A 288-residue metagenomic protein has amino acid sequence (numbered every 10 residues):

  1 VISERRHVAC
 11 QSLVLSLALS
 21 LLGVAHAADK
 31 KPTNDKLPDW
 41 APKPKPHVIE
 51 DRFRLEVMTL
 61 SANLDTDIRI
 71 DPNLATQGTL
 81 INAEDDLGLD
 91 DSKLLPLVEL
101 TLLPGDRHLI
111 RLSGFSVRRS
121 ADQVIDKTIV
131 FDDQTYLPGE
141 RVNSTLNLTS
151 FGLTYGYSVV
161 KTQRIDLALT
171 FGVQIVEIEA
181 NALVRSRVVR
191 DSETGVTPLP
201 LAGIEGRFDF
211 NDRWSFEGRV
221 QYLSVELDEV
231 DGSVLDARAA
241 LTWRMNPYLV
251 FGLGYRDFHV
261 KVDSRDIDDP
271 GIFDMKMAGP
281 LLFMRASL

Functional and structural regions predicted by a protein language model:
S12-L21: Bacterial N-terminal signal peptides
A28-V117, L281-S287: Short glycine/proline- and aromatic-enriched beta-strand/turn motifs that initiate or cap beta-hairpins
R52, K93-L97, L148-G152, T197-L201 (+2 more regions): Transmembrane beta-barrel architecture of outer-membrane proteins
V57, V98-L102, L153-Y157, F171-V173 (+4 more regions): Residues on the lipid-exposed face of transmembrane beta-strands in outer-membrane beta-barrel proteins
V57-S61, L112-S116, L169-I175, G206 (+3 more regions): Transmembrane beta-barrel strands of outer-membrane/channel proteins
D65-K93, S116-L148, V176-V196, V225-E229 (+1 more regions): Extracellular/periplasm-exposed beta-strand and loop segments of Gram-negative cell-envelope proteins, dominated by
R107-I110, Q163-I165, D212-F216, P247-F251: Repeated loop/turn-to-beta-strand initiation elements of outer-membrane beta-barrel proteins
D166-A168, I175-E179, R187-S224: Detector for outer-membrane/organellar transmembrane beta-barrel domains, recognizing the amphipathic beta-strand
